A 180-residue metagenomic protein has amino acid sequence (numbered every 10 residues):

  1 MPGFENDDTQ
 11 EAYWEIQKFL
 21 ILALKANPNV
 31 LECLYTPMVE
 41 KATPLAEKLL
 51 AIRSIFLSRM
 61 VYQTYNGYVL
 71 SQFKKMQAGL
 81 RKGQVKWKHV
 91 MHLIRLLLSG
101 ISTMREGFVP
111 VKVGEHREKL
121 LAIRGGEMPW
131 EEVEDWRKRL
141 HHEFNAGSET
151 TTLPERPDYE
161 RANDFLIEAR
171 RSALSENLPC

Functional and structural regions predicted by a protein language model:
M1-T36: Metal-dependent nucleotidyltransferase catalytic core
L34-A46: Short, glycine/charge-rich beta-strand/loop segments that flank catalytic centers and engage negatively charged groups
P44-E176: Conserved nucleotidyltransferase catalytic core and NTase-mimicking acidic/glycine-rich helix/loop elements in nucleic
